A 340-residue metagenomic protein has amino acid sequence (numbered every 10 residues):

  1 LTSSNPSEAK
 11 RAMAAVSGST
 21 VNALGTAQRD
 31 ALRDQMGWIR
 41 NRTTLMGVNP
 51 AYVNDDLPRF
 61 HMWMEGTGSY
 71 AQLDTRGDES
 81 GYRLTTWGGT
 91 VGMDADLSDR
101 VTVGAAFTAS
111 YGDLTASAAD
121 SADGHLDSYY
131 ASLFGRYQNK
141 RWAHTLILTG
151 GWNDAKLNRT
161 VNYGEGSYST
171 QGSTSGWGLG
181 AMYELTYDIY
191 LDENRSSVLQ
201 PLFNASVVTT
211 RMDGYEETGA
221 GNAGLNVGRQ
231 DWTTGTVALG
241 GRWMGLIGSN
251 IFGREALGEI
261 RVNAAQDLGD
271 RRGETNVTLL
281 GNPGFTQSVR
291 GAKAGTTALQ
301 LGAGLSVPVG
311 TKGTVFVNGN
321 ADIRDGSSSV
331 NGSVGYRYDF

Functional and structural regions predicted by a protein language model:
L1, R76-T85, S117-G124, D154-S175 (+2 more regions): Solvent-exposed, glycine/polar-rich loop segments of beta-barrel outer-membrane systems
L1-N194, F316-F340: Outer membrane beta-barrel translocator domains of Type V secretion systems
G68-S69, S110-Y111, A205-V208, V262-D267: Short, internal active-site loops enriched in acidic
H144, G151, L185, S197-M212: Solvent-exposed flexible segments
E193-Q200, T210-G214, S249-A256: Short, structured loop/turn "capping" segments at alpha-beta junctions
L225-F340: Outer membrane beta-barrel transmembrane domains
